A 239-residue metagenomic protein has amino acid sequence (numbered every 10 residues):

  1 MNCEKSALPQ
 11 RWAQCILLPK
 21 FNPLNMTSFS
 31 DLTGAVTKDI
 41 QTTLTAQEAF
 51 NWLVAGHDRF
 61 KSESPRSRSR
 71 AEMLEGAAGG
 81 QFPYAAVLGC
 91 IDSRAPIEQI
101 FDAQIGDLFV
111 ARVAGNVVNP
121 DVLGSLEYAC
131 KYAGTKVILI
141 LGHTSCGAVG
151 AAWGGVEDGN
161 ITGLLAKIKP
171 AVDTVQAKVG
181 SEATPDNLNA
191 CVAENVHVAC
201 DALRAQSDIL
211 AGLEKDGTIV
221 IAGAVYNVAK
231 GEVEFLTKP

Functional and structural regions predicted by a protein language model:
N2, N22-N25: Intrinsic-disorder-associated, low-complexity terminal segments enriched in Asp/Asn/His/Tyr and depleted of Lys/Arg
T27-G80, G106, G115-A133, G147-P239: Divalent-metal-activated hydrolytic enzyme cores
G89-R94, A114-V117, H143-T144: Short glycine-enriched loops at secondary-structure junctions
D92-A111: Catalytic core of membrane glycerolipid acyltransferases/transacylases, capturing the structured, soluble-facing
I140: Conserved functional hotspot residues or short segments at active or partner-binding sites across diverse domains
